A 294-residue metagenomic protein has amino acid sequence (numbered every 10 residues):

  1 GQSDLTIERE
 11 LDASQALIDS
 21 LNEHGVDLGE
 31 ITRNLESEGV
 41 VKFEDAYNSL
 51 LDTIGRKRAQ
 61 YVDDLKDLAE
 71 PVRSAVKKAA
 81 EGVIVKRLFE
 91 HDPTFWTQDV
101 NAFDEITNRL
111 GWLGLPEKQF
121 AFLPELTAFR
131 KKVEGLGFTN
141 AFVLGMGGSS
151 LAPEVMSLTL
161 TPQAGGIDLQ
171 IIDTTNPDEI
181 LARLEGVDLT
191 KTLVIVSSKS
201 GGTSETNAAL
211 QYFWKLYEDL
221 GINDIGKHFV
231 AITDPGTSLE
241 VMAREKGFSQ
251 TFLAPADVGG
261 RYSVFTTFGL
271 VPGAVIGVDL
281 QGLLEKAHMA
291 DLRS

Functional and structural regions predicted by a protein language model:
G1-A59: Flexible, acidic glycine-rich loops studded with aromatic residues
L5-T6, E117-K118, G202, H228-F229: A generic structural signal for short
D45-G82, E285-A290: Terminal amphipathic helices with adjacent charged low-complexity linkers/tails
D63-G135: Extended, charge-enriched "interface" segments that sit outside catalytic cores
T127-R293: Glycine-rich phosphate-binding loops that contact phosphosugars or nucleotide phosphates
